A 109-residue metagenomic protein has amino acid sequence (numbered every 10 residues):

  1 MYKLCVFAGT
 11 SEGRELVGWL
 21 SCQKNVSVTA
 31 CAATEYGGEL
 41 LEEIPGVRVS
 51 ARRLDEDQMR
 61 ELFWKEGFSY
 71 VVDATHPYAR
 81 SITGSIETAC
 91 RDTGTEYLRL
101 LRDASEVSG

Functional and structural regions predicted by a protein language model:
M1-L4: Extreme N-terminal starter segment of soluble prokaryotic enzymes
V6-A8: Conserved N-terminal Rossmann-fold NAD(P)-binding element of oxidoreductases
T10, A32-Y36, D103: Residues in the short beta-alpha loop(s) of Rossmann-like NAD(P)-binding domains
E12-L16, G37-L40: Short N-terminal binding/cap micro-motifs at the start of the first secondary-structure element
L16-V26: A short, Lys/Arg-enriched amphipathic alpha-helix followed by its capping loop at the start of a domain
T29-R53, S108-G109: N-terminal beta-loop-helix "entrance" segment that forms/cooperates in small-molecule cofactor or anionic ligand
E56-D57: Structural motif corresponding to alpha-helix initiation and N-cap regions
R60-G109: Glycine/small-residue-rich loop that forms an oxyanion/phosphate-binding "nest" at active or ligand-binding sites
